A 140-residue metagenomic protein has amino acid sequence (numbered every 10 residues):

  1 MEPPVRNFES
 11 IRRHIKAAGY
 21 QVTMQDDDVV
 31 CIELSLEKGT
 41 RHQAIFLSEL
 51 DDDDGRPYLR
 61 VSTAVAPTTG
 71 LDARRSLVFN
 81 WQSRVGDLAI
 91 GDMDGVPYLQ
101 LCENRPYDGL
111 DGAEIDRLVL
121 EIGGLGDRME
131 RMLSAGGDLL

Functional and structural regions predicted by a protein language model:
M1-E2, R12-Q21, D53-V61, R75 (+1 more regions): Short low-complexity stretches enriched in small and charged residues
M1-Q43, V85, G91: Charge-rich, low-complexity N-terminal segments
P3-S10, T68-D72, E114-E121, L125: Short amphipathic alpha-helical segments
D28-A64: Hydrophobic-cavity lipid-handling domains and compact docking modules
S35, A64-A66, N104-D108: Solvent-exposed residues in well-ordered beta-strands and their adjoining turns, especially edge/terminal strands
H42, L71-A73, D111: Short acidic, gly/pro-rich beta-turn/loop elements at beta-sheet edges and active-site/ligand-binding grooves
D54-Y98: Short, internal acidic amphipathic alpha-helical interface segments that mediate docking to partner proteins
G86-L120, G124-L140: Well-ordered alpha/beta subsegment
